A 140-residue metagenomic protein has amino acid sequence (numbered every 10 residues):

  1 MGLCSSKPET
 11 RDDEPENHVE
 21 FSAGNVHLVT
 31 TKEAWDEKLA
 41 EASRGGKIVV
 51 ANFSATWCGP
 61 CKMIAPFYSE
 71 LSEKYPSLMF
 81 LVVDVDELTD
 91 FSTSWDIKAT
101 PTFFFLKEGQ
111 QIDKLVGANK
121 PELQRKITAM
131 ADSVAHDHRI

Functional and structural regions predicted by a protein language model:
M1-K47, E122-I140: N-terminal leader/targeting and pre-domain segments
P15, D36-E70: Local sequence-structure signature of Cys/Sec-based thiol-disulfide redox active-site neighborhoods
S22-V26, W35, G45-V49, P76-L81 (+3 more regions): Core residues of folded domains in eukaryotic genome-function proteins
T30, F53, I64-D90, I97: Thiol-based oxidoreductase modules, predominantly thioredoxin-like and allied folds used for disulfide exchange
K32, F53-T56, V83-D86, T100 (+2 more regions): Structured beta-strand/turn binding interfaces of compact recognition modules in eukaryotic regulators
D36-E37, W57-P60, L88-F91, P101 (+2 more regions): Eukaryotic short linear interaction motifs
K38, F67-K74, F91-S94, Q111-K114 (+1 more regions): Alpha-helical recognition domains of nuclear gene-regulatory proteins
K98-I140: Non-catalytic, surface beta->alpha helical segment in thiol-disulfide oxidoreductase systems
